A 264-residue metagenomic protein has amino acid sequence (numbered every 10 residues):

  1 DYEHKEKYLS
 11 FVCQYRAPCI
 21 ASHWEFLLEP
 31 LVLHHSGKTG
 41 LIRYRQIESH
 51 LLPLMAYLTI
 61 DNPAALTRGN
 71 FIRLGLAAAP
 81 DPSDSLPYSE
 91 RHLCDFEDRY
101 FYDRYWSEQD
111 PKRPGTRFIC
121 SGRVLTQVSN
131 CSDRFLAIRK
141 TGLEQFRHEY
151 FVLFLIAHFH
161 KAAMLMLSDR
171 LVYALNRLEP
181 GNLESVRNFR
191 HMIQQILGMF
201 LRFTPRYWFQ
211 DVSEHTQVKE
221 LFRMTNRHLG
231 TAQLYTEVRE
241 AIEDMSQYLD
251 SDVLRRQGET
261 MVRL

Functional and structural regions predicted by a protein language model:
D1-E179: Extended alpha-helical interaction modules
F146-L264: Membrane-associated alpha-helical segments
